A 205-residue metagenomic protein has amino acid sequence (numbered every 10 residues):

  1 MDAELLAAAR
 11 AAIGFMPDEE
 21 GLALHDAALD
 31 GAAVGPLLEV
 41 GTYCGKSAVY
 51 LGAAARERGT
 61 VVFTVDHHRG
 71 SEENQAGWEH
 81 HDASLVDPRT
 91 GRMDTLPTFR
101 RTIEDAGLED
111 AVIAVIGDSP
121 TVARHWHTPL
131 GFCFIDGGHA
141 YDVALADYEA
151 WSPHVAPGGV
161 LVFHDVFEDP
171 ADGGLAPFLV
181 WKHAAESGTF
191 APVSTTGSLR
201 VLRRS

Functional and structural regions predicted by a protein language model:
D2-F15, G21-S205: S-adenosylmethionine/decaboxylated-SAM
